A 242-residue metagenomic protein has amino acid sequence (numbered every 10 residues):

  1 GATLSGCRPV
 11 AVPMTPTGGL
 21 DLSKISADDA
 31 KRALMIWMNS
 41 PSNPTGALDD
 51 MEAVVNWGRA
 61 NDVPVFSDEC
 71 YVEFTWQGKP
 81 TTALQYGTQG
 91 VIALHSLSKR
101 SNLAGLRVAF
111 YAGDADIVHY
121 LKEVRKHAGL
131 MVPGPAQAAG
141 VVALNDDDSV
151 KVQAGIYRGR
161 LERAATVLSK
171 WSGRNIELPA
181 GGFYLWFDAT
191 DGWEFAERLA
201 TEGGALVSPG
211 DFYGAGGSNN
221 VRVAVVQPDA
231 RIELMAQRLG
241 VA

Functional and structural regions predicted by a protein language model:
G1-C7: Substrate-binding/gating loop at the entrance of the active-site cleft, primarily in PLP-dependent aminotransferase-like
S5, A60-N61, G203: Helix C-cap/helix->beta junction micro-motif
A11, W37, V65-S67, A93 (+2 more regions): Hydrophobic residues in well-ordered beta-strands that form the structural core
P16-Q77: Active-site phosphate-binding strand-loop segment of PLP-dependent enzymes
Q89-R158, A242: Conserved core segment of the aminotransferase class I/II
Q137, V141, Y157-A165, N175-A189: Conserved glycine-rich beta-strand-loop-beta hairpin in the small C-terminal domain of fold type I
R198-V207, Y213-A242: PLP-dependent enzyme catalytic core of the Aspartate aminotransferase-like
